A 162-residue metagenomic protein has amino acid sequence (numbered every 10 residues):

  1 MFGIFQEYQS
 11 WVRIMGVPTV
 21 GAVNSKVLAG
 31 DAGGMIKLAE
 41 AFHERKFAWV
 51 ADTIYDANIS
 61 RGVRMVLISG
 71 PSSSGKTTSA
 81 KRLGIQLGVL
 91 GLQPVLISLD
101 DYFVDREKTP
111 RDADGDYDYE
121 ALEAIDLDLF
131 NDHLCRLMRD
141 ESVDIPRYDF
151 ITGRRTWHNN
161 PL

Functional and structural regions predicted by a protein language model:
M1-W49: Charged, amphipathic alpha-helical linker segments immediately N-terminal to NTP-binding catalytic cores
K46-I59: Pre-Walker A adenine-sensing motif
V66-I68: Hydrophobic anchor at the beta1->P-loop junction of P-loop NTPases
S73: Walker A (P-loop) phosphate-binding loop of P-loop NTPases
K76: Conserved lysine of the Walker
S79-L83: Hydrophobic positions on the alpha1 helix immediately C-terminal to the Walker A/P-loop
I85-V95: Post-Walker A helix-loop "phosphate-sensing" segment adjacent to the P-loop in P-loop NTPases
V95-I97, V104-I151: Conserved nucleotide-sensing/catalytic segment adjacent to the nucleotide-binding pocket in NTP-handling enzymes
